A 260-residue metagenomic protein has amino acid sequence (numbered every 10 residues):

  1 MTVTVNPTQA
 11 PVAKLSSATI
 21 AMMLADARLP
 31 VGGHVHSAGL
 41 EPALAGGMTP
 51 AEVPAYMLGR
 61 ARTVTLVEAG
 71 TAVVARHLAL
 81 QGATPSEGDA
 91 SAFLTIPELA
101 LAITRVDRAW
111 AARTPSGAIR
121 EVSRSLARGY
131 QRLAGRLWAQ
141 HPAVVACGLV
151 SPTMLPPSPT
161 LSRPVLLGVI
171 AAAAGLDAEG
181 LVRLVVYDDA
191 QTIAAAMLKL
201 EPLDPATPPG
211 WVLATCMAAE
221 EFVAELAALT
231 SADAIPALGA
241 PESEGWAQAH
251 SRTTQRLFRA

Functional and structural regions predicted by a protein language model:
M1-S16: Actinobacteria-biased recognition of intrinsically disordered, low-complexity terminal regions
L15, T19, A27, M48-P54 (+3 more regions): C-terminal auxiliary extensions adjacent to catalytic cores
S17-E98: Glycine/small-residue-rich interface belts in oligomeric ring/scaffold proteins and their assembly partners
G32, T65-E68, S116-A127, T160-P164 (+3 more regions): Generic structural signal for well-ordered, non-membrane alpha-helical segments in soluble metabolic enzymes
P42-G47, R60-A61, A75-L80, L133-L137 (+4 more regions): Generic structural signal for hydrophobic core residues of well-folded globular domains
A61, L155-P156, E244-A247: A generic local secondary-structure boundary/capping motif
A83-G175: Internal, conserved structured core segments that host functional sites
